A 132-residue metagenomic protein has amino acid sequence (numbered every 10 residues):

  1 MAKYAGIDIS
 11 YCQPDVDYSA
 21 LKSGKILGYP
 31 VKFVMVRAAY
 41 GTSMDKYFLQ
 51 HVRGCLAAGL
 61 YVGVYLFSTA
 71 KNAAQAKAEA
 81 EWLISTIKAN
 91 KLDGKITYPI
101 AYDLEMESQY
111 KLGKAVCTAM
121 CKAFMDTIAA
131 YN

Functional and structural regions predicted by a protein language model:
A2-M125, A129-Y131: Substrate-binding cleft of extracellular glycoside hydrolase catalytic domains
